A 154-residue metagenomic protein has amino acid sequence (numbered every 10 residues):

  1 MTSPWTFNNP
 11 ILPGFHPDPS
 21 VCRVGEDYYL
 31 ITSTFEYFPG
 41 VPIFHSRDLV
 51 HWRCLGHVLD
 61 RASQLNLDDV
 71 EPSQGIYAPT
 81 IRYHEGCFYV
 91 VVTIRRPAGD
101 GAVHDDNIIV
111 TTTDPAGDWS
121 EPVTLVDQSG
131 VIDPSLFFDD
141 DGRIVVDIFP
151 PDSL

Functional and structural regions predicted by a protein language model:
M1-L154: Carbohydrate-active catalytic/glycan-binding domains of CAZyme proteins, especially the secreted or lumenal ectodomains
